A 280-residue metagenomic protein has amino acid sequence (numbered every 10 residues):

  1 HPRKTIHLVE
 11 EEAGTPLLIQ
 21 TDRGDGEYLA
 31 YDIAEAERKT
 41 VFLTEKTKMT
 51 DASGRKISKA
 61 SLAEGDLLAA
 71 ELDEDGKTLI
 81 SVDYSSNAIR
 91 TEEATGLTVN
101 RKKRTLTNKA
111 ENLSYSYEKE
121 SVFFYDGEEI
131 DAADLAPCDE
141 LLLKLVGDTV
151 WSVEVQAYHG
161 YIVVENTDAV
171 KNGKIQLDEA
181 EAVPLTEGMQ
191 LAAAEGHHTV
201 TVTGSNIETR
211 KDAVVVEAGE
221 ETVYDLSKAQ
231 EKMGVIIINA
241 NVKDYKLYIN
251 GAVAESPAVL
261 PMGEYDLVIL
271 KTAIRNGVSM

Functional and structural regions predicted by a protein language model:
H1-L43, A52-Y115, E128-Q176, A194-I238: Short, flexible, surface-exposed loop segments at domain boundaries
K46, N112-E120, A252: LysM (lysin motif) carbohydrate-binding repeats in extracellular/periplasmic proteins that recognize
K46-K48, E120-V122, G160, G173 (+1 more regions): Small-residue (G/S/T/A) turn/hinge positions that recur once per unit in extracellular repeat modules
S61-L62, D134-L135, T186-I207, P257-R275: Short Pro-Gly-centered beta-turn/loop motif in secreted/extracellular proteins
A169-E179, V242-G251: Short, ordered, surface-exposed loop/turn motifs in non-cytosolic proteins
A218-E220, D225-I236, A258-V259, E264-D266 (+1 more regions): Membrane-proximal extracellular "stem/stalk" segments of glycoproteins immediately N-terminal to a transmembrane helix
